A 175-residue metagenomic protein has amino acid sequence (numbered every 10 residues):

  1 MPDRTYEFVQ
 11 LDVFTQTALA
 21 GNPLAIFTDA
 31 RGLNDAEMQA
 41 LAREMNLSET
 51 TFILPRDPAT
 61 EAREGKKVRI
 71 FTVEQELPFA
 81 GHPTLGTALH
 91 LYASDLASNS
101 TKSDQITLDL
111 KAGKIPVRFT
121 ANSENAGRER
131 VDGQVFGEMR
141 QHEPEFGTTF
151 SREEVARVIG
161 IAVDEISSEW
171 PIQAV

Functional and structural regions predicted by a protein language model:
M1-F79, L85-V175: Active-site proximal loop and beta-alpha junction motif in alpha/beta enzyme cores
